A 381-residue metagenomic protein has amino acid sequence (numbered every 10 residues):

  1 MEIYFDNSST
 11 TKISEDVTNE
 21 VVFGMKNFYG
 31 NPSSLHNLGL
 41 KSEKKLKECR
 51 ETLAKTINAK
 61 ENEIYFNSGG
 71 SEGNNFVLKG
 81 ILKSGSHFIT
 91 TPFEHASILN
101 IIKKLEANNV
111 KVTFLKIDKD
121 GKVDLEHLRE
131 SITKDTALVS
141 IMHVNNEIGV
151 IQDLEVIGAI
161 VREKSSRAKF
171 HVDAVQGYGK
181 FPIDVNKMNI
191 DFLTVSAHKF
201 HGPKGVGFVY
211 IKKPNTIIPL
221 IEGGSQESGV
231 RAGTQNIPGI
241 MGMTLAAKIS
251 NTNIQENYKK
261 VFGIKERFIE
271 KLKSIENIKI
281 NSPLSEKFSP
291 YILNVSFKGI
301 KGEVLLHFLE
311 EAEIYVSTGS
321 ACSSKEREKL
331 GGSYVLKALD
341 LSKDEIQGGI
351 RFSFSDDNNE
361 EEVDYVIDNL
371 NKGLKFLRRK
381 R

Functional and structural regions predicted by a protein language model:
M1-R381: Pyridoxal 5′-phosphate
